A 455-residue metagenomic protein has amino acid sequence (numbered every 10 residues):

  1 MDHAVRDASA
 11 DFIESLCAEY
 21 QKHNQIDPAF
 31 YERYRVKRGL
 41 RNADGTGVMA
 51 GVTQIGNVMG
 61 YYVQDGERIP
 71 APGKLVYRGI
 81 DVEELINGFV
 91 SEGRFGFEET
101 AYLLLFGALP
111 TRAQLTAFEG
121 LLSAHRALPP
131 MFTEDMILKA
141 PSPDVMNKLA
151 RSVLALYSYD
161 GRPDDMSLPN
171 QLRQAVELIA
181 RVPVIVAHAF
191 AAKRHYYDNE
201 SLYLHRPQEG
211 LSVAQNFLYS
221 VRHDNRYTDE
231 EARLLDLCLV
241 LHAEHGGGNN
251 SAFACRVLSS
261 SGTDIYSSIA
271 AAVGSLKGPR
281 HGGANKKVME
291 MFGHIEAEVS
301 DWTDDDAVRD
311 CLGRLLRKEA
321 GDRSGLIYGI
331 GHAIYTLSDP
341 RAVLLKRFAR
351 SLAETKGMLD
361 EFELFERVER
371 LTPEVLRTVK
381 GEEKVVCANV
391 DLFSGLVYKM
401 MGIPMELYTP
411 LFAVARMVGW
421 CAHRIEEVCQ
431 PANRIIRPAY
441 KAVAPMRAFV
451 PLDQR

Functional and structural regions predicted by a protein language model:
M1-R455: Non-transmembrane, aqueous-exposed alpha-helical and coiled segments at domain scale
